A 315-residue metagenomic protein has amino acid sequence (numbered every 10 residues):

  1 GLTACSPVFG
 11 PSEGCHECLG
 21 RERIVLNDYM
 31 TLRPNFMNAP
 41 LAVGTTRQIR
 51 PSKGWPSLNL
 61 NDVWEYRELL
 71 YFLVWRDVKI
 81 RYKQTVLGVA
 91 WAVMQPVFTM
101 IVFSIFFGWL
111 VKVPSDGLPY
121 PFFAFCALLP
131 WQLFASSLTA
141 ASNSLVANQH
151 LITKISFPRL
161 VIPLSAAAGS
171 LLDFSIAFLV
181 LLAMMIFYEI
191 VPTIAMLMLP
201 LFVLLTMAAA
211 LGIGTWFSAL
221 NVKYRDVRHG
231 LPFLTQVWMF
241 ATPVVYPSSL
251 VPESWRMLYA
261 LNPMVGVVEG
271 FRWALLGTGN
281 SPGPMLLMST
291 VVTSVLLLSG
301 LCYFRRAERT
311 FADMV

Functional and structural regions predicted by a protein language model:
G1-L2, R21: Proline- and glutamate-biased intrinsically disordered regions
T3-A4, T31: Ala/Thr-enriched low-complexity intrinsically disordered regions
C5, C15-C18: Cysteine-centered motifs
F9, H16, P34-N38: Perimembrane topogenic segments of multi-pass inner/organellar membrane proteins
S12-E13, E308: Prokaryotic Sec-type signal peptides and long signal-anchor helices with extended Leu/Ile/Val-rich h-regions
E13-G14, Y29: Intrinsic disorder/low-complexity segments
I24-V315: Hydrophobic transmembrane alpha-helices and immediately adjacent juxtamembrane helices of multi-pass inner-membrane
